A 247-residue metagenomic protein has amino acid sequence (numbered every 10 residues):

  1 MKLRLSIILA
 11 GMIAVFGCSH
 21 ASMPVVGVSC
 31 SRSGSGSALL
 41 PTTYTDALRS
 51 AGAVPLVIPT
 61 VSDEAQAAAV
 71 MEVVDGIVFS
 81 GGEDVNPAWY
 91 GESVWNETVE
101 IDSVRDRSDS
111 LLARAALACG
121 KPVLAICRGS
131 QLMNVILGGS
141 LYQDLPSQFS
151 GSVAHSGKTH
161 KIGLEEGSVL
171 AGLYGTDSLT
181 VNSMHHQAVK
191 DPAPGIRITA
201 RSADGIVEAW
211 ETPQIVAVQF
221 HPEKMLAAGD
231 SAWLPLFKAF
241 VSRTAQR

Functional and structural regions predicted by a protein language model:
K2-I8, M12-I126, V135-I136, Y142 (+5 more regions): N-terminal beta1-alpha1 cap of cysteine-dependent amidohydrolase-like domains
C127, H185, H221: Active-site glycine-centered loops adjacent to acidic/histidine catalytic or metal-binding residues that shape
S130-L132: Hydrophobic, aromatic-enriched interface-forming segments
T180-H186, W210: Short catalytic/ligand-gating loop segments at beta-alpha or beta-beta junctions within enzyme catalytic domains
G195, T212-I215: Beta-strand-turn-beta hairpins that frame and shape the catalytic cleft of phosphate-ester-processing enzymes
I206-T212: Short, surface-exposed beta-strand/loop micro-motifs that present aromatic residues
